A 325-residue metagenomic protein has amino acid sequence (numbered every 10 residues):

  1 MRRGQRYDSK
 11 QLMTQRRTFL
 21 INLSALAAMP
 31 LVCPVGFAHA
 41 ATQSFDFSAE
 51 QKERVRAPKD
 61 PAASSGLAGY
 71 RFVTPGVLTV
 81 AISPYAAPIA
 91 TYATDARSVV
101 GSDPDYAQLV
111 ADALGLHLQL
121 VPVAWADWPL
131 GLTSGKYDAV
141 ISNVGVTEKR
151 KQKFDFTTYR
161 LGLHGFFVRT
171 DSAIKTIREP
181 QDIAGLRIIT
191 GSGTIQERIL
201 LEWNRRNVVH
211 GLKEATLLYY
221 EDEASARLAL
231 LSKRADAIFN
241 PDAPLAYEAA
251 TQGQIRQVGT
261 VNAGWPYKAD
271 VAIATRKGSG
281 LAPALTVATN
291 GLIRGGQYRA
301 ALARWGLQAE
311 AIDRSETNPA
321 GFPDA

Functional and structural regions predicted by a protein language model:
M1-V35, H39: N-terminal secretory signal peptides
D46-A62, I195-G211, Q257-V258, N290-A325: Ligand-binding clefts/hinges and TM-proximal coupling segments of bilobed small-molecule sensing domains
E50-N143, R304: Extracytoplasmic small-molecule ligand-binding "clamshell" domains of the periplasmic binding protein/Venus flytrap
A93-T94, A107-L114, Q196-Y219, A249-G253: Ligand-binding cleft/hinge of the Venus flytrap
L109-A113, V121-P122, A126-A139, K153-F154 (+2 more regions): Short helices/loops that flank or line small-molecule/ion binding pockets
D127-L130, V144-K151, I199-V208, L231-Y267: A ligand-binding cleft/hinge motif common to bilobed small-molecule-binding domains
L161-V168, A250-V287, L307-A325: Periplasmic-binding protein-like
T170-I188: Flexible hinge/capping segments at coil-to-helix
